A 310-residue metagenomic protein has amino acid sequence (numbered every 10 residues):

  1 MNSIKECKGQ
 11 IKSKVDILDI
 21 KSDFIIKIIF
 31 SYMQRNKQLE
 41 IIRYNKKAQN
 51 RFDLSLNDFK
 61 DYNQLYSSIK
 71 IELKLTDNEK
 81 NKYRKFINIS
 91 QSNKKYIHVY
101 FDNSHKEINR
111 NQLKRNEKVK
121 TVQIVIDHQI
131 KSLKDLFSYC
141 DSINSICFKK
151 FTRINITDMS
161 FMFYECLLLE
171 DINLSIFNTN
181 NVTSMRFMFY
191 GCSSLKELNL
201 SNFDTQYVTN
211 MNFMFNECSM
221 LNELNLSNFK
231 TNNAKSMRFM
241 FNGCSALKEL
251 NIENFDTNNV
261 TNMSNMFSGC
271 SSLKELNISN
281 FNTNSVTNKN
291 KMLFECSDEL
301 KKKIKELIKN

Functional and structural regions predicted by a protein language model:
M1-I156, I278-S285, N290-N310: N-terminal capping/linker segments that flank leucine-rich repeat
S31, D53, I87, S138 (+12 more regions): Compositionally biased, low-structure terminal segments
I89, I108-R110, V122, L133 (+12 more regions): Canonical leucine-rich repeat
Q129, D141-N144, N155-I156, L167-E170 (+10 more regions): Canonical position 11/12 of the leucine-rich repeat
S132-C140, T157-C166, T183-C192, T209-C218 (+3 more regions): Core hydrophobic positions of leucine-rich repeats
